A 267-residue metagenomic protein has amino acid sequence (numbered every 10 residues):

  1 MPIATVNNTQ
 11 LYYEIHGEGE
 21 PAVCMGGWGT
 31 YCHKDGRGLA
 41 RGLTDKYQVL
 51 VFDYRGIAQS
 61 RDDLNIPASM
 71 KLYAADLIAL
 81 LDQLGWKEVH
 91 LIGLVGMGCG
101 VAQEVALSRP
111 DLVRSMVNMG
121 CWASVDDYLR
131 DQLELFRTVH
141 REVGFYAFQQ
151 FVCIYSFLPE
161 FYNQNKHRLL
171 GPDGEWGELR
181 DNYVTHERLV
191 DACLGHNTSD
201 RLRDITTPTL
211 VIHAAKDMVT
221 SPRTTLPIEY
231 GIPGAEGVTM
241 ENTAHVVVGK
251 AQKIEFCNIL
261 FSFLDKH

Functional and structural regions predicted by a protein language model:
T5-D62: Conserved HGGG/HGGXW glycine-rich cap/lid loop of the alpha/beta-hydrolase fold
L50-I92: Active-site loop/oxyanion-hole signature of alpha/beta-hydrolase fold enzymes
Q103-L107, R114-V143: Flexible "cap/lid" loop of the alpha/beta hydrolase fold
D127-L129, A147-H196, D200-R201: Conserved alpha/beta-hydrolase catalytic His-Asp/Glu region
I205, V211-H213: Short beta-strand/loop motif that positions the catalytic acidic residue of the alpha/beta-hydrolase fold
T207, S221-Y230: Short alpha-helix in the alpha/beta-hydrolase fold that links the catalytic acid
K216-T220: Acidic catalytic loop of the alpha/beta-hydrolase fold
A235-H267: Catalytic active-site module of serine/aspartate enzymes centered on a nucleophile-bearing elbow/loop
